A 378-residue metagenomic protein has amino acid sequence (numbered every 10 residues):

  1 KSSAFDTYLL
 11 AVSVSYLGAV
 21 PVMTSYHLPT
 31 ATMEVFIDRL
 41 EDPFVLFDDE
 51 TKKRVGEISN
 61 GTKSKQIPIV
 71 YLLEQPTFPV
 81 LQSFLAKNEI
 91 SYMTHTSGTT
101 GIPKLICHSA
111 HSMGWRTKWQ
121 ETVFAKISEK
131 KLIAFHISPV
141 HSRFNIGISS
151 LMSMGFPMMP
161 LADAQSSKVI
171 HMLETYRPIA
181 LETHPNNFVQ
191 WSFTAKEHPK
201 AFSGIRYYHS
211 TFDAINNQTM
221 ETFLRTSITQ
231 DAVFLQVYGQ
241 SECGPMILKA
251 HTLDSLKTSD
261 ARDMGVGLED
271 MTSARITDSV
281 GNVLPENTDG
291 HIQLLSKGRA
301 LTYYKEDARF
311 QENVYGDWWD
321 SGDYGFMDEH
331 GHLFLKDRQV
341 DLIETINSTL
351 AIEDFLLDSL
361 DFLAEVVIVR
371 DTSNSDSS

Functional and structural regions predicted by a protein language model:
K1-L28, L132-S138: Conserved AMP-binding/adenylate-forming
T7, L181, S296, T302 (+1 more regions): AMP-binding/adenylate-forming catalytic core of the ANL superfamily
V12, Y16-S83: Structural core segment of the AMP-binding/adenylate-forming
V14, I90, T96-T99, C107 (+6 more regions): Conserved S/T- and glycine-rich ATP-binding loop of Class I adenylate-forming
F84, S91-K118: Conserved AMP-binding A3 loop
G114-L132, P139-A180, T194: Conserved AMP-binding/adenylation subdomain of ANL enzymes
I179-E182, S192-T258: Gly/Ser/Thr-rich phosphate-binding loop
V266-M271, N282-E312, N347: Conserved ATP/PPi-binding loop(s) of AMP-dependent carboxylate-activating enzymes
